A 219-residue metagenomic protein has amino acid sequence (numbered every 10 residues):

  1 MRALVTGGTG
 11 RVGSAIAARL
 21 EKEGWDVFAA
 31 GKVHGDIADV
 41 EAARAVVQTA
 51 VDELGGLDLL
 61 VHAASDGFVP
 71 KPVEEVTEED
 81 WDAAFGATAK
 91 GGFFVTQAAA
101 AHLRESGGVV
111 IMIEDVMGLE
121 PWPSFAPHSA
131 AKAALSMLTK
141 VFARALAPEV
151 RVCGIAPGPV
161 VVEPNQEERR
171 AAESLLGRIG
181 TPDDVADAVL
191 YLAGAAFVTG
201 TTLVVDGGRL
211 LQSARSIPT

Functional and structural regions predicted by a protein language model:
T9, A17: N-terminal Rossmann NAD(P)H-binding glycine-rich loop of SDR-like oxidoreductase domains
G56, S136, L146-V160, V198-V205: Conserved Rossmann-fold SDR core element
A63-V69, G207-G208: Conserved NAD(P)H cofactor-binding loop of Rossmann-fold oxidoreductase domains
K71-V73, D80-D82, R170: Substrate-binding pocket helix/loop in short-chain dehydrogenase/reductase
T96, A131, T139: Active-site helix of classical SDR
A101, A143-P148: Alpha-helical segment proximal to the catalytic Tyr-Lys
P182-V205, L210: C-terminal substrate-recognition "lid" of short-chain dehydrogenase/reductases
